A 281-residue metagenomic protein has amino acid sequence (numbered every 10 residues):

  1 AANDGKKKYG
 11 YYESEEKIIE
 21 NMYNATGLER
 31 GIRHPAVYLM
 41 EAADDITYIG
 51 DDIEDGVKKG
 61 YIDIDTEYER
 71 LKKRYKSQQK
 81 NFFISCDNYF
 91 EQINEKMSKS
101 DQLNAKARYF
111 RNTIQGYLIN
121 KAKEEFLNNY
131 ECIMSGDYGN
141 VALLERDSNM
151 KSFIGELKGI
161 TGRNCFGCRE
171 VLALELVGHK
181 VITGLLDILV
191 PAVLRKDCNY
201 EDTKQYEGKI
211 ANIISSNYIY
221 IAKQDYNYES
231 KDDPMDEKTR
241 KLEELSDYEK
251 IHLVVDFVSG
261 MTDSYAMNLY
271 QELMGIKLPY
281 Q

Functional and structural regions predicted by a protein language model:
A1-R108, I119: Sequence-structural signature of the catalytic-core scaffold of metal-dependent phosphohydrolases that act on
N24-P35, K99-A105, T161-V171, D247-V255: Glycine- and acidic
L28-H34, D45-K59, E124-G136, R163-L174 (+5 more regions): Intrinsically disordered or highly flexible coil/loop and linker segments, enriched in small and charged/polar residues
G31-L39, A107-R111, Q115, R146-F153 (+4 more regions): Secondary-structure capping and boundary motifs in well-ordered enzyme cores
D44, I182, V258: Divalent metal-coordination and catalytic microenvironments
Q78-N140, D197-D202, K209, Y218 (+1 more regions): Polyanionic (Asp/Glu-rich) segments that form extended negatively charged tracts
L127-K231: Substrate-recognition/cap regions that form aromatic- and gly/pro-loop-enriched pockets for small-molecule ligands
T203-E272, I276: C-terminal amphipathic alpha-helical interaction region
